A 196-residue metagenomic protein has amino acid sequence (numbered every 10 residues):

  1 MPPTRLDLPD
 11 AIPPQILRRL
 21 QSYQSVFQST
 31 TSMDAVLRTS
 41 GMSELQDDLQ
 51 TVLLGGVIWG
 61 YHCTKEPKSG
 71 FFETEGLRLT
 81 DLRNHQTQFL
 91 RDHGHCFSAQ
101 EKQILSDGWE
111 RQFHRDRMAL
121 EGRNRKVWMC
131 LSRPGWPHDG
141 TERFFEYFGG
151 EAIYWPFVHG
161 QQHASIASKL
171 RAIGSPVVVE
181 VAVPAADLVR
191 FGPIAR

Functional and structural regions predicted by a protein language model:
M1-I58, P67-E73, L77-Q88, G122-R125 (+1 more regions): Conserved NAD+-utilizing ADP-ribose enzyme module
D81-H138: Low-complexity, serine/threonine/proline-enriched polar segments
